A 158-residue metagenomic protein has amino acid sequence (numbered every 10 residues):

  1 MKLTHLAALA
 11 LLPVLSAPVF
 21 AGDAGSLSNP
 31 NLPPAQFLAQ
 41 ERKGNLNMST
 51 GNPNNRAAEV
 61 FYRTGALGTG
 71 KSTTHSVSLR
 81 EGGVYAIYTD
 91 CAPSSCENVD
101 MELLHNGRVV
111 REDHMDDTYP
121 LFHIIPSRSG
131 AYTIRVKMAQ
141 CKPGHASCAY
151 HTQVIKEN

Functional and structural regions predicted by a protein language model:
M1-A8: Bacterial N-terminal signal peptides that target proteins for export
K2, V19-F20: N-terminal targeting/docking segments
A8-L9, V19: Cleavable N-terminal signal peptides
G22-A58, L103, A131-N158: C-terminal edge strands of extracellular/lumenal beta-sandwich accessory domains
F61-S147, I155-N158: Acidic, Ser/Thr/Pro-rich low-complexity intrinsically disordered segments
